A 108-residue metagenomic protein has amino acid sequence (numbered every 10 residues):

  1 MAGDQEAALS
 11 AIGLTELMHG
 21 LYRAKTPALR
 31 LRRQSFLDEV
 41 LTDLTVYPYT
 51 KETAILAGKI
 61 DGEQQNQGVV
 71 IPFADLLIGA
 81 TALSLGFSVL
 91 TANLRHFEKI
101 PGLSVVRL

Functional and structural regions predicted by a protein language model:
M1-S84, S104: PIN-domain endoribonuclease scaffold, especially VapC-family toxins
L77-L108: Acidic, PIN/NYN-like endoribonuclease modules and their adjacent C-terminal/linker elements
